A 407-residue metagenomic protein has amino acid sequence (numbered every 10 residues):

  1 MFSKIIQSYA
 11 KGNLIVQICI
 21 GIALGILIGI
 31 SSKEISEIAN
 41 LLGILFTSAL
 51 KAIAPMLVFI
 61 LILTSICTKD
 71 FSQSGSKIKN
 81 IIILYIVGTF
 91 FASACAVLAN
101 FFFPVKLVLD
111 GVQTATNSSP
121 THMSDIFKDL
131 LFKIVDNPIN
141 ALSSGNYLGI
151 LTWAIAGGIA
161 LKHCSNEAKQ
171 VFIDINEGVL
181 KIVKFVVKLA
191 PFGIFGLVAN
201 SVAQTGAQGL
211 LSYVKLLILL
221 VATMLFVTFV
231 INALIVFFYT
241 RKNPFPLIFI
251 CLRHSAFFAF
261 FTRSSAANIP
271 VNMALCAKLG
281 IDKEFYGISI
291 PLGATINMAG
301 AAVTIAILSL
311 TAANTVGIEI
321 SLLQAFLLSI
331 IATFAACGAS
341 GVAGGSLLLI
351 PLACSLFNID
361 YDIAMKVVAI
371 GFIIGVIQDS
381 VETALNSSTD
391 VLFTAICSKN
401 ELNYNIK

Functional and structural regions predicted by a protein language model:
I6-K11, I15-I30, E34, T47-L50 (+2 more regions): Signature of multi-pass transmembrane helix bundles
I26, L57-T64, V97, I155-I159 (+8 more regions): Transmembrane alpha-helix boundary and packing residues in multipass membrane permease domains and related
K33, C67-G75, H163-E167, T205 (+5 more regions): Juxtamembrane helix-boundary/capping and inter-helix hinge elements in multi-pass membrane proteins
I38, G75, A207-K215, K242-I250 (+2 more regions): Membrane-water interface of transmembrane alpha-helices in multipass transporters/channels
F46-S48, A52-L61: Active-site-adjacent helical/loop segments in soluble small-molecule enzymes
A49, I86-F90, A94, V221-F226 (+4 more regions): Hydrophobic transmembrane alpha-helical segments of multi-pass transport and channel proteins
H254-A336, D390-T394, Y404-K407: Helix-loop-helix junctions within the multi-pass membrane cores of secondary transporters/permeases
I307-K407: Transmembrane alpha-helical segments and their short flanking loops that form helix-hairpins/helix-helix interfaces
